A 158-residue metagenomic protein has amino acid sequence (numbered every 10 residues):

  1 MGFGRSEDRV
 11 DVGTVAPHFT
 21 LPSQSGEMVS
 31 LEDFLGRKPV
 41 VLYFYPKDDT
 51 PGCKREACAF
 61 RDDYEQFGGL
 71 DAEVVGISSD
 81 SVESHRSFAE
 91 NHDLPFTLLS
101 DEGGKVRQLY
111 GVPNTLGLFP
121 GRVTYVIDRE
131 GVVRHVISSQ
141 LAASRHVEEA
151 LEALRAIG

Functional and structural regions predicted by a protein language model:
M1-G158: Chalcogenol-based redox active-site neighborhoods
